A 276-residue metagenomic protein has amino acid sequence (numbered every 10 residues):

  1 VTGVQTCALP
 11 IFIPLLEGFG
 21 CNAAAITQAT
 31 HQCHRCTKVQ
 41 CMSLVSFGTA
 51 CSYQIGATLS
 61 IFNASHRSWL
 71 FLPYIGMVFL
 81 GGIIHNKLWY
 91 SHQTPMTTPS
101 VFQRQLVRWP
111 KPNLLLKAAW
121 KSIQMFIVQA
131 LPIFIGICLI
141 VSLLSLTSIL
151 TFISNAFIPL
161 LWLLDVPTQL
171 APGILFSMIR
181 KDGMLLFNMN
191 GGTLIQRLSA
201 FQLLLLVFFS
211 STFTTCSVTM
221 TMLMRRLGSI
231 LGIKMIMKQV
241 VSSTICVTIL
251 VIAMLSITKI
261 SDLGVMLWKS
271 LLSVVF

Functional and structural regions predicted by a protein language model:
V1, A119-A200: Transmembrane helical segments that form the transport core of multi-pass membrane transport proteins
T2-L9: Short, small-residue-biased leader/transition segments that mark boundaries at the very start of proteins
P10-I61, P167, A171-G228: Alpha-helical membrane segments and immediately flanking helix-loop junctions that form or couple to the substrate/ion
F12, W109-W120: Alpha-helical membrane-protein architecture signal
I13, K121-M125, Q129, K234 (+1 more regions): Alpha-helical transmembrane segments of multi-pass membrane proteins
A24-R35, F47-G48, Y53-V107, F208-F276: Juxtamembrane and boundary regions of transmembrane helices in multi-pass small-molecule transporters and channels
C36-N63, F134-P159, L271-V275: Hydrophobic alpha-helical transmembrane segments and immediately flanking/interface helices in integral membrane
Y74, Q105-N113, A130, L146-T147 (+2 more regions): Hydrophobic alpha-helical scaffolding
